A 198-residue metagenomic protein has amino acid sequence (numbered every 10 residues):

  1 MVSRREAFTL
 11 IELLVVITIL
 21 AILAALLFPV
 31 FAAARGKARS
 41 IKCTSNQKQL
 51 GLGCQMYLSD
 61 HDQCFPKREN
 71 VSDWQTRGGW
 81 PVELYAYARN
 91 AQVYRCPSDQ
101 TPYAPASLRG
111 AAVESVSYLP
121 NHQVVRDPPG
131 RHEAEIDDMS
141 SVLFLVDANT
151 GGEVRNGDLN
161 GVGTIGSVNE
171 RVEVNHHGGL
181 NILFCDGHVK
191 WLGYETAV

Functional and structural regions predicted by a protein language model:
V2-S45: Amphipathic alpha-helical segments typified by the pilin-like N-terminal helix that continues immediately C-terminal
I41-V198: Short, well-structured segments within or immediately adjacent to enzyme catalytic domains that line ligand-binding
